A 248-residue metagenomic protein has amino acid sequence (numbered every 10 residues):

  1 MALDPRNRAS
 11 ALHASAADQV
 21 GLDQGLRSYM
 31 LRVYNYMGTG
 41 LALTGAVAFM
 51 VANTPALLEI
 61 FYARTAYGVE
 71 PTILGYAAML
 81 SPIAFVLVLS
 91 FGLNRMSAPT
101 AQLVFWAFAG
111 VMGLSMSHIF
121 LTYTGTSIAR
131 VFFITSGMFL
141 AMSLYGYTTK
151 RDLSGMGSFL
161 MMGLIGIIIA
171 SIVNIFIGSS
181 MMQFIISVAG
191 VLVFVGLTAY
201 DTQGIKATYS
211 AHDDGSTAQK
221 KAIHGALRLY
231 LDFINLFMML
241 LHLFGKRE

Functional and structural regions predicted by a protein language model:
M1-E248: A hydrophobic alpha-helical transmembrane-helix feature that marks the membrane cores and membrane-interface segments
